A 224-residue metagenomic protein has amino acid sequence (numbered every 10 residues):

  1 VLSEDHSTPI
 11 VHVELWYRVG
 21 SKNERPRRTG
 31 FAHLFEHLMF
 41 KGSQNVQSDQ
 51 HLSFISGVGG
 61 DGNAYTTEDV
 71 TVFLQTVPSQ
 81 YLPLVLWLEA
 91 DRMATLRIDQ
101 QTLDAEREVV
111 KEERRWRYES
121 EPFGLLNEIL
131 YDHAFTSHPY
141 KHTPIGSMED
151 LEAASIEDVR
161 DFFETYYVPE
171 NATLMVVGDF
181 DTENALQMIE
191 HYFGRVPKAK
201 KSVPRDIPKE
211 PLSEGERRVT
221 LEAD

Functional and structural regions predicted by a protein language model:
V1, G42-N45, T76-R107: M16/insulysin-pitrilysin zinc metalloprotease superfamily fold
V1-N23, N45-Y81, R117-N171, R195-D224: Non-catalytic beta-strand/loop surface segments
L15, H33, F73, E89 (+3 more regions): Divalent metal-coordination and catalytic microenvironments
T29-S43: Active-site SXXK
F35, I55, V85-E89, L130: Short alpha-helical scaffolding segments that buttress acidic/His motifs in well-ordered protein cores
F40-Q44, A94, D99, D181-E183 (+1 more regions): Bacterial peptidoglycan biogenesis and beta-lactam-recognition machinery
E68-V72, Q101-E112: Short, glycine/charge-rich beta-strand/loop segments that flank catalytic centers and engage negatively charged groups
R107, R160-Y192: Non-catalytic, conformational "gating/processing" segments within enzyme and secreted inhibitor domains
